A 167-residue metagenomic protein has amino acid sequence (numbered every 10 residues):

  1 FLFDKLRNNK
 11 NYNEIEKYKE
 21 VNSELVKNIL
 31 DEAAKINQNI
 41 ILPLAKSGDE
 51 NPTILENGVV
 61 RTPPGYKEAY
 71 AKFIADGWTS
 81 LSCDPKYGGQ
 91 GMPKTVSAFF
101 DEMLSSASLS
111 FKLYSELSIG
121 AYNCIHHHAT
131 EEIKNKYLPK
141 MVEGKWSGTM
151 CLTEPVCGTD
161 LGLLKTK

Functional and structural regions predicted by a protein language model:
F1-L113, E132, K136, K140: Amphipathic, small/basic residue-rich leader segments at the start of a protein or domain
L6, H128, T153-P155: Structured loops at beta-to-helix junctions and adjacent beta-edge loops in soluble globular domains
I54, S118-A121, E154-V156: A glycine-rich phosphate-binding loop feature that marks nucleotide/adenosyl-phosphate handling sites
A69, G120, C124, K136-Y137 (+1 more regions): Short, hydrophobic/aromatic alpha-helical segments in well-folded domains
S82, Q90, E132-K167: Glycine-rich, Trp-frequent "lid" loop and neighboring beta-strands that shape and gate the flavin cofactor pocket
A98-E102, I119-C124, M150: Contiguous, well-ordered alpha-helical segments that form the cores/surfaces of helical PPI scaffolds
L113-E131: N-terminal glycine-rich flavin-associated loop
